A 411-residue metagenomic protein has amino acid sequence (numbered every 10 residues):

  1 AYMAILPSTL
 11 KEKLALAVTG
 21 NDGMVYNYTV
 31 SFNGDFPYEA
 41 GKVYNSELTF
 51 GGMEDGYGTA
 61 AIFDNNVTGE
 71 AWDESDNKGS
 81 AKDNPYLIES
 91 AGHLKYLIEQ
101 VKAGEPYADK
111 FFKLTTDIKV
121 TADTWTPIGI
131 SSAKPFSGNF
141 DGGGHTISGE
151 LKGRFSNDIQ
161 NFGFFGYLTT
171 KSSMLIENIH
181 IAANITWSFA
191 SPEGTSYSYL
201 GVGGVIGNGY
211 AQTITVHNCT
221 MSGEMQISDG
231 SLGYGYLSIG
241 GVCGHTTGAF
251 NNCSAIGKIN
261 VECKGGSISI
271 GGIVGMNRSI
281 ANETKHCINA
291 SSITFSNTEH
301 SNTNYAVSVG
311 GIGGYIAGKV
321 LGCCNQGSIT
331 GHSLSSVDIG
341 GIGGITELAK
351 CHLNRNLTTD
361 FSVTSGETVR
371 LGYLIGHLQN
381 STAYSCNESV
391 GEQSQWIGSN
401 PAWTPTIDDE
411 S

Functional and structural regions predicted by a protein language model:
A1-D35: Tryptophan-paired
A1-Y2, K11-K13, V43-N45, V320 (+2 more regions): Active-site lining segments that contact anionic ligands and/or coordinate catalytic metals
I5, G52-N66, A103-A108, N161-F164: Compositionally biased, low-complexity linear motifs
L6-L10, A40, A108: Solvent-exposed loop and beta-edge segments used for protein-protein assembly and interaction
K11-K13, D22-Y28, D55-Y57, V120-A122 (+1 more regions): Short, surface-exposed beta-strand/loop "edge" segments at domain boundaries and coil↔beta transitions
N27-E74: Extracellular beta-sheet/turn segments enriched in Thr/Pro/Gly and aliphatic residues
A71-S411: Surface-exposed repetitive/solenoidal architectures
